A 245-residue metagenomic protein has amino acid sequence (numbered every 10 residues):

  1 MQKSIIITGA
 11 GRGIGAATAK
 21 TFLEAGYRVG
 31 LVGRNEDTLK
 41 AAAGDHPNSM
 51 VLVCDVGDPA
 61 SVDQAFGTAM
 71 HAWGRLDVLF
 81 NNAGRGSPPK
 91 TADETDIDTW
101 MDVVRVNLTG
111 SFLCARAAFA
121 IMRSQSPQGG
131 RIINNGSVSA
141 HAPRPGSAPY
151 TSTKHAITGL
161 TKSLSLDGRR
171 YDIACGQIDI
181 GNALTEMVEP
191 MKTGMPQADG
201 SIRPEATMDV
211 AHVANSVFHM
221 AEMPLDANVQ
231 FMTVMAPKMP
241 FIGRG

Functional and structural regions predicted by a protein language model:
G11-G13: Conserved glycine-rich cofactor-binding loop
A25-A41: Conserved glycine-rich Rossmann-like NAD(P)H-binding loop of the short-chain dehydrogenase/reductase
C54-Q64, I97: The beta1-alpha1 cofactor-binding region of Rossmann-like NAD(H)/NADP(H)-dependent oxidoreductases
K90-A92, D96-V104: Substrate-binding pocket helix/loop in short-chain dehydrogenase/reductase
A115, T153: Active-site helix of classical SDR
S137: Residue(s) in the substrate-gating loop at a strand-loop-helix junction that position the organic substrate next
Q177-I178, P196-I242: C-terminal helical subdomain
